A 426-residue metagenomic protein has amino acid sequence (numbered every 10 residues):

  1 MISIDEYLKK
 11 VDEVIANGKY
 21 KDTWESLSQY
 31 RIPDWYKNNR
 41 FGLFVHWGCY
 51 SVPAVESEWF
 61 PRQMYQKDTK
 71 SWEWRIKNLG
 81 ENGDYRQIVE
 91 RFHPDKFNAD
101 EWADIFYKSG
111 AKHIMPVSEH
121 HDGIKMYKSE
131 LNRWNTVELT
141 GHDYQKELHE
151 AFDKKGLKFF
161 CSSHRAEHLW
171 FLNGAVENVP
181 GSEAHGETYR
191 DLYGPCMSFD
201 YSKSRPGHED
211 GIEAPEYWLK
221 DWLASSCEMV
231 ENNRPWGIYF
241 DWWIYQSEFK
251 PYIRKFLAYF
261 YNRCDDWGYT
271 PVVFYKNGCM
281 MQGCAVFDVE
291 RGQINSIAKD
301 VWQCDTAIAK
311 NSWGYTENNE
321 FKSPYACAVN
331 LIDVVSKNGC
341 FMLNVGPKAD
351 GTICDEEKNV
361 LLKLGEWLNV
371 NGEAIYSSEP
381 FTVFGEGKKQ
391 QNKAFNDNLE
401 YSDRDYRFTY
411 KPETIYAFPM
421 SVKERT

Functional and structural regions predicted by a protein language model:
M1-T426: Mature catalytic domains of secreted/periplasmic carbohydrate-active enzymes
